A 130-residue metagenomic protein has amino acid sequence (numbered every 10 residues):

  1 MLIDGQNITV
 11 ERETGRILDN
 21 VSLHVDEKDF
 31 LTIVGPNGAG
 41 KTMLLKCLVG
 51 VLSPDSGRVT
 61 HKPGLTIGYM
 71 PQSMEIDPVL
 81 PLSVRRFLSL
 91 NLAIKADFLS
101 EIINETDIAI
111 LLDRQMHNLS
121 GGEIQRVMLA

Functional and structural regions predicted by a protein language model:
I3-G5, L18-N20: Conserved structural motif at the start of ABC-family nucleotide-binding domains
V34-P36: The feature captures the beta-strand-to-loop junction immediately N-terminal to the Walker
V49: Helix-to-loop junction immediately C-terminal to a conserved catalytic motif
P54-I67: Conserved ABC transporter NBD signature motif
A96-R114: Conserved ABC ATPase "signature" region
Q115-L119, E123: Conserved ABC ATPase signature
L129: Hydrophobic anchor residue at the start of the ABC signature
